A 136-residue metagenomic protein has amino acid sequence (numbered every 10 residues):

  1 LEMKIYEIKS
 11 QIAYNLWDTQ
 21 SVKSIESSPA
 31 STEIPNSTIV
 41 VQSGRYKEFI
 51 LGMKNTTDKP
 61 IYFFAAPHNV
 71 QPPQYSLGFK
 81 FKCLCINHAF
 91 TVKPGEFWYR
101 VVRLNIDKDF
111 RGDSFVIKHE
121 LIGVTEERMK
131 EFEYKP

Functional and structural regions predicted by a protein language model:
L1-S10, A65, V102, H119: Generic structural hydrophobic/aromatic packing signal, biased to beta-strands
E2-G44, C83: N-terminal edge beta-strand
S10-I12, E48, P60, Y99 (+2 more regions): A broad, structure-centric signal for solvent-exposed, well-ordered loop/edge residues that line or flank functional
D18, E48, D58, E96 (+2 more regions): Acidic-enriched, low-complexity/disordered segments with a strong bias for Aspartate over Glutamate
P29-G78: Mid-length scaffold segments of soluble, non-membrane domains
I39-V40, R45, K82-D109: Intrinsically disordered, low-complexity Pro/Gly/Ser/Thr-rich segments with frequent PxxP/GP/PP motifs and embedded
F49-M53, V102, I117-L121: Buried hydrophobic-core signal for structured, non-transmembrane domains
P60-K82, F90, N105-P136: Terminal connector regions
